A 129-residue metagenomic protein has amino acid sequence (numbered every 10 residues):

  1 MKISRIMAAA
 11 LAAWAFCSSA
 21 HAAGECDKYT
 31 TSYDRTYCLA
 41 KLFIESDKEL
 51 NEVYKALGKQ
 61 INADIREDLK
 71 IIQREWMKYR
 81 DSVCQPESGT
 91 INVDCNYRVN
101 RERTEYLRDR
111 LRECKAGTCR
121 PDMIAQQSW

Functional and structural regions predicted by a protein language model:
M1-A10: Bacterial N-terminal signal peptides that target proteins for export
I6, A20-H21: Serine/proline-rich low-complexity intrinsically disordered segments, especially terminal tails, linkers
A10-A13, S88: Short, linear, compositionally biased motifs with a strong N-terminal bias
A15-S19: N-terminal signal peptide c-region/cleavage motif recognized by signal peptidases
H21-W129: N-terminal alpha-helical modules
